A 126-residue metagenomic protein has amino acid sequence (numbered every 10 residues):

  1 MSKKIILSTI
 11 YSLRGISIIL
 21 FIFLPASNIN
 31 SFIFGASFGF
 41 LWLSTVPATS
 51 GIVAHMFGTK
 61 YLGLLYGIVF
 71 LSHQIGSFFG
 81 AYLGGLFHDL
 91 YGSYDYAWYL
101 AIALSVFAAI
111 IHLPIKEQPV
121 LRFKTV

Functional and structural regions predicted by a protein language model:
M1-I52: C-terminal transmembrane helical hairpin of 12-TM major facilitator-type secondary transporters
I6, L65, Y96-A101: Alpha-helical transmembrane segments of multi-pass secondary-active solute transporters
S12, G67-I75: Transmembrane alpha-helical cores of Major Facilitator Superfamily
I19, F78-F79: Hydrophobic/small/kink-forming positions within alpha-helical transmembrane segments of polytopic membrane proteins
T49, A101-V126: Multi-pass alpha-helical transporter architecture, strongest for 12-TM Major Facilitator/SLC carriers used
I52-M56, L90: Helix-to-coil boundary motifs at intracellular loop junctions of multi-pass secondary transporters
T59-I68: Loop-to-transmembrane helix entry/capping segments in MFS-fold secondary transporters and related SLC/MFSD carriers
L83-G92: Interfacial helix-cap and linker-helix signal at transmembrane-aqueous boundaries of multi-pass secondary transporters
